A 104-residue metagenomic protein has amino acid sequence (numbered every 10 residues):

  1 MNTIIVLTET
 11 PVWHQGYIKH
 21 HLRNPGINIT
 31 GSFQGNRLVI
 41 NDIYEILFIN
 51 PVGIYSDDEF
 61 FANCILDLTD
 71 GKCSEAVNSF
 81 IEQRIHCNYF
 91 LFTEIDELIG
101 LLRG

Functional and structural regions predicted by a protein language model:
M1, I43-Y44, A62: Short, high-confidence coil segments that cap the C-terminus of an alpha-helix and link into the following beta-strand
N2-H20: Glycine-rich P-loop/Walker A and Walker A-like loops and their local beta1-loop-alpha1 context in P-loop NTPases
I4, N28-G31, G35, Y89 (+1 more regions): The feature marks helicase ATPase cores and/or their adjacent C-terminal helical subdomains in SF1/SF2/AAA+ helicases
T10, P25, N41, T69-G71 (+1 more regions): Low-complexity, intrinsically disordered/propeptide-like segments
G16-P25, A76-Q83: Short, aromatic/basic amphipathic alpha-helical patches
N24-Y55: Inter-Walker segment of RecA-like/P-loop motor cores
P51-G104: Replace "adjacent to P-loop NTPase cores in ATP/GTP-dependent enzymes" with "adjacent to NTP-binding cores
